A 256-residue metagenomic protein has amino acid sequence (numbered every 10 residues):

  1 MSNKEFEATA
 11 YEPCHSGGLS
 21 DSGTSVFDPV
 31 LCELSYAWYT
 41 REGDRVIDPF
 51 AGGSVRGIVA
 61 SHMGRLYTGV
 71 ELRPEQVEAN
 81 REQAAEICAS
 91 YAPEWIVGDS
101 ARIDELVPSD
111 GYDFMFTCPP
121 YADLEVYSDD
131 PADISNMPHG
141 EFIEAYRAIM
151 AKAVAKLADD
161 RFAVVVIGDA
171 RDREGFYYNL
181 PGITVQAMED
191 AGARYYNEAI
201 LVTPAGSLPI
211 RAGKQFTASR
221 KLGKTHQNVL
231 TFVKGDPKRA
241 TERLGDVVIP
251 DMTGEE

Functional and structural regions predicted by a protein language model:
M1-E256: Class I S-adenosyl-L-methionine-dependent methyltransferase catalytic core
